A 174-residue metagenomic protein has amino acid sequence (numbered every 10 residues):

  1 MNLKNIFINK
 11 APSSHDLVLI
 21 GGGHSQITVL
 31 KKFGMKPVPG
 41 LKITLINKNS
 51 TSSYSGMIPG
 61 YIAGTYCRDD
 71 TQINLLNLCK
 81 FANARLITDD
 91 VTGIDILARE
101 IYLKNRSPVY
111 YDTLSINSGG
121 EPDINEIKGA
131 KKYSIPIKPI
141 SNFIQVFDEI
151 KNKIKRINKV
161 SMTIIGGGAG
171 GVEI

Functional and structural regions predicted by a protein language model:
M1-S14, A84-T163: FAD-binding core/adjacent interface of flavoenzyme oxidoreductases
L3-R85, I164: Beta1-alpha1 glycine-rich phosphate/pyrophosphate-binding loop at the start of Rossmann-like nucleotide-binding domains
G22, S118-G119, G166-G167: Glycine-rich beta-strand-to-loop/alpha-helix junction loops that act as flexible
Q26, R68-T71, P139, F143 (+1 more regions): Generic structural signal for well-ordered, non-membrane alpha-helical segments in soluble metabolic enzymes
Q26-G34, Q145-N152, E173-I174: Short, well-ordered amphipathic alpha-helices
V29-L30, S55, N125-I127, I174: Short glycine-/acidic-enriched loop or helix-start segments at secondary-structure transitions that form or flank
V160-I174: Rossmann-like dinucleotide-binding core of oxidoreductases
